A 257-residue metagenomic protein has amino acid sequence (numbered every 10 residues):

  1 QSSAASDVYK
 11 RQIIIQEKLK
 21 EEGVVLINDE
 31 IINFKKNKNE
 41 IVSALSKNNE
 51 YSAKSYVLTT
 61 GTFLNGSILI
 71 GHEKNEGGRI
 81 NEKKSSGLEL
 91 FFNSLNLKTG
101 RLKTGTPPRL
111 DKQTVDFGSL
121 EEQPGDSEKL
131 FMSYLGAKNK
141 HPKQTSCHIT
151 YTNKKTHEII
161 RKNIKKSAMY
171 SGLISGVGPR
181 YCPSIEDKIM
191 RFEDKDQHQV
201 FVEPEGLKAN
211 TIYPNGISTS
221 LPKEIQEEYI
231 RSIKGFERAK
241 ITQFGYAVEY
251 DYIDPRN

Functional and structural regions predicted by a protein language model:
Q1-A5, Y9: Single conserved hydrophobic/aromatic residue that forms the stacking wall/gate of nucleotide- or nucleobase-binding
K10-L26: Helical element adjacent to the flavin cofactor pocket in flavoenzyme catalytic cores
I27-E30, K103, Q243: Short loop/edge segments at beta-strand edges and connector loops that shape dinucleotide/nucleotide cofactor-binding
I27-E40: A conserved short coil-to-beta-strand element within the FAD-binding core of flavoproteins
K47-S55: Core beta-strand elements of the Rossmann-like FAD/NAD(P) dinucleotide-binding domain in flavoenzyme oxidoreductases
L58-L110, I233, R238: Glycine-rich loop(s) and the adjacent beta-strand/alpha-helix scaffold that form part
L90-E227: An anion/pyrophosphate-binding glycine-rich loop and adjacent beta-alpha core in soluble alpha-beta enzymes
Y213-N257: A glycine-rich dinucleotide-binding beta-alpha-beta segment and adjacent secondary-structure elements that constitute
